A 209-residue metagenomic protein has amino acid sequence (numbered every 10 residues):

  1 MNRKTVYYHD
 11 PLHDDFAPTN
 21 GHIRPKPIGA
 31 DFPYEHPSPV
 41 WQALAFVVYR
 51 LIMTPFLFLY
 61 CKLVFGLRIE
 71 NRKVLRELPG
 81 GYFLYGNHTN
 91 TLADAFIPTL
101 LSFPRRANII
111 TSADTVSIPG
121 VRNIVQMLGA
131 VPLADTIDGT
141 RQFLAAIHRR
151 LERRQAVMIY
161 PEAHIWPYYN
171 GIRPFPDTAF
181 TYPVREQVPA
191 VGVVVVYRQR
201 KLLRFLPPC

Functional and structural regions predicted by a protein language model:
M1-F83, A93-I97, R122, M127: Membrane-anchoring hydrophobic helices of lipid-metabolizing enzymes
L57, M127-A134, E162-I165: Short, basic, glycine/proline-bearing loop/turn elements
E77-I137: Catalytic core of membrane glycerolipid acyltransferases/transacylases, capturing the structured, soluble-facing
G81-F83, R154-Y160, V191: Residue-level preference for the first positions of well-ordered beta-strands
L101, I124, R149, A179-R185: Hydrophobic/aromatic ligand-binding patch that stacks against planar heteroaromatic rings of cofactors or nucleotides
R150-A179: Catalytic-site beta-strand/loop segments enriched in glycine and acidic/polar residues
Y169-C209: A cross-family acyltransferase "interaction/gating" segment
